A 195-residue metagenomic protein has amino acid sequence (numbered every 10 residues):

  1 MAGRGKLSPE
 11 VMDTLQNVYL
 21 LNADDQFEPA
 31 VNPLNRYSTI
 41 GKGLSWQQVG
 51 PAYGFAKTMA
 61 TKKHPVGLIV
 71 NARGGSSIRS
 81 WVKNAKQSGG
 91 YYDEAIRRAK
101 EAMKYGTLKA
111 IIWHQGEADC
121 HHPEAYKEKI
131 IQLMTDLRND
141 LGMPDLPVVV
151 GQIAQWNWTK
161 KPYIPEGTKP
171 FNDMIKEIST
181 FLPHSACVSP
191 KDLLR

Functional and structural regions predicted by a protein language model:
M1-R195: Cell-envelope and extracellular/periplasmic
